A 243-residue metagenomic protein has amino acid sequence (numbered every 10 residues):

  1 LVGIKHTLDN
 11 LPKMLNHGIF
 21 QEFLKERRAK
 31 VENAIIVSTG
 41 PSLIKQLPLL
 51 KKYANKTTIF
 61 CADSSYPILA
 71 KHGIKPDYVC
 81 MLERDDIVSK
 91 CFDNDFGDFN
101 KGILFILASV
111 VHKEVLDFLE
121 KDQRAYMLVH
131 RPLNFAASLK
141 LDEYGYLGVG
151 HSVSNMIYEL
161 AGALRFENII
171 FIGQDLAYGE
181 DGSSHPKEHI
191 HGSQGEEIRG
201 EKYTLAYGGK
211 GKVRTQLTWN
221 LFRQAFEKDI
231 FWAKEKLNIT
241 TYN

Functional and structural regions predicted by a protein language model:
L1-V37, P41-T58, K71, P76 (+5 more regions): N-terminal donor/sugar-recognition subdomains of glycan-related enzymes, prototypically the membrane-proximal stem
T57-C61, K75-R84, L104-I106, R124-H130 (+1 more regions): Short hydrophobic/aromatic-enriched beta-strand-loop microsegments
D63-P67, A108-E114: Short, polar loop motifs at secondary-structure junctions
S65-Y66, G73-E83, A161-E188: Glycine-rich phosphate/pyrophosphate-binding loops and their adjacent beta-strand/loop elements at enzyme active sites
C80-G102, M127-V129, P186-T204: Acidic, Ser/Thr-rich peripheral helices and adjacent loops at domain boundaries
K113-I172, L176: Active-site/ligand-binding-proximal alpha/beta "capping" segment
I157, I170, Q174-S184, E188-H189 (+3 more regions): Non-catalytic helical/linker scaffolds that mediate oligomerization, partner binding, and domain coupling around large
